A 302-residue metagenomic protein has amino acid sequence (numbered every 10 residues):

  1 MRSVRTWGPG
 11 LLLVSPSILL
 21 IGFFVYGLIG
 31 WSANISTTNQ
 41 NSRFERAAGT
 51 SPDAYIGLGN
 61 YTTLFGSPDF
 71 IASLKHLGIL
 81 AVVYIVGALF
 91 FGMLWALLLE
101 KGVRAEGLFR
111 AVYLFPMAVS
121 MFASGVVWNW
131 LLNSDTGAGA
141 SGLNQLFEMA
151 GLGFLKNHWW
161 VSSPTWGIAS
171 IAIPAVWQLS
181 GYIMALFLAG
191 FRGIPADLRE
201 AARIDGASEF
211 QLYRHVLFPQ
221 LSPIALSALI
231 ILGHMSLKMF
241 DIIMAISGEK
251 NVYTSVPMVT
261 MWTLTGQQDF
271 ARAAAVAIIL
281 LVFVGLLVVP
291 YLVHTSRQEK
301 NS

Functional and structural regions predicted by a protein language model:
M1-R5: Short, Lys/Arg-rich, polar N-terminal cytosolic tail immediately upstream of the first transmembrane signal-anchor
T6-S302: A structural signal for multi-pass alpha-helical bundles of membrane permease subunits that mediate small-molecule
